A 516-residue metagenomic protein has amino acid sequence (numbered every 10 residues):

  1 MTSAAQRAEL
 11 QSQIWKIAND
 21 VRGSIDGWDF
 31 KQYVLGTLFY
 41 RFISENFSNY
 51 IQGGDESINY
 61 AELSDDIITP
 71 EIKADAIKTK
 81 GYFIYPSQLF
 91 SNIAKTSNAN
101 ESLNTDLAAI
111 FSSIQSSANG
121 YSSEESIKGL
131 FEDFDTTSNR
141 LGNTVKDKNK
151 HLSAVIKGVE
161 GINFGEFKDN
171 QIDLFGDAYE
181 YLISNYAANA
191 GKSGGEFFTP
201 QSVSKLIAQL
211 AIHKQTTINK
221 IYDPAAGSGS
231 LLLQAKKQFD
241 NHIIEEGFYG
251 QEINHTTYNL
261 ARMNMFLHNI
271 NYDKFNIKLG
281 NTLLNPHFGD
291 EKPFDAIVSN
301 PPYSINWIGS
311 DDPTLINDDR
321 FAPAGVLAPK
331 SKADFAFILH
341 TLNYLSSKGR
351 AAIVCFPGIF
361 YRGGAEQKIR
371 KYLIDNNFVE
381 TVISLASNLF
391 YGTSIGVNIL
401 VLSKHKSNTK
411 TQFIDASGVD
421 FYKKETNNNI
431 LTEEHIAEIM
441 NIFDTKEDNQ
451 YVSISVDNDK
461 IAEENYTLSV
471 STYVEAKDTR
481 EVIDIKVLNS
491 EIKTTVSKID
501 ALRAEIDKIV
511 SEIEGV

Functional and structural regions predicted by a protein language model:
M1-L206, L210-A211, D273-T282, S384-N388 (+2 more regions): Non-catalytic, mostly N-terminal accessory regions of nucleic-acid modification and defense proteins
A5, N285, E291-V516: A conserved structural/catalytic subdomain of Rossmann-like adenosyl-cofactor enzymes
D20, I162, Y181, N185 (+10 more regions): Conserved, well-folded catalytic cores of nucleic-acid-processing and energy-transducing macromolecular machines
V34, F175, I218, E245 (+3 more regions): A structure-centric signal for secondary-structure junctions around beta-strands
L107, L174, I221, P329-S331: Glycine-rich, flexible loop segments associated with nucleotide phosphate handling
S193-S299, S304-N306, D311-L315, R320-G325 (+3 more regions): Conserved S-adenosyl-L-methionine
